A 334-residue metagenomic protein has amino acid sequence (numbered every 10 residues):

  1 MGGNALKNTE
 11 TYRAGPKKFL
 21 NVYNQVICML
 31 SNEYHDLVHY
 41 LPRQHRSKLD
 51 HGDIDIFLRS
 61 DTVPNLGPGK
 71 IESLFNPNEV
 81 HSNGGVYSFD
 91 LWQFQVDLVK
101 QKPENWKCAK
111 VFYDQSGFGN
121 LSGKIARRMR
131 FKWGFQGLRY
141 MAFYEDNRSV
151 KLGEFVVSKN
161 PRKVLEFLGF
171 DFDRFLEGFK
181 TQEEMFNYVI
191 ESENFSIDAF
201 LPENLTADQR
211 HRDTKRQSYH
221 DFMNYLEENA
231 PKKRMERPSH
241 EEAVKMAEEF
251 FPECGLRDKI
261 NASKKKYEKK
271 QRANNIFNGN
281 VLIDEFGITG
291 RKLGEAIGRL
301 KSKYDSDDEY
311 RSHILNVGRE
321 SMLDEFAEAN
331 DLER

Functional and structural regions predicted by a protein language model:
M1-P42, R334: Helical scaffold of the NTase/Pol beta-like nucleotidyltransferase catalytic core
T9-I27, L58-D97: Metal-dependent nucleotidyltransferase catalytic core
I27-L66: Active-site nucleotide-donor binding segment shared across nucleotidyl transfer reactions
M29, S60, H81-V86, E320-S321 (+1 more regions): Intrinsically disordered, low-complexity eukaryotic regions enriched in glycine, serine and charged residues
N32-P42, G69-Y87, F131-L138: Short secondary-structure junctions
F89-W92, V99-D258: Catalytic cores of NTP-dependent nucleotidyl/adenyl transfer enzymes across multiple folds
D97-K100, I314: Short amphipathic beta-strand/extended segments with alternating polar/hydrophobic composition
Y225, R234-R334: Charge-dense, extended regions
